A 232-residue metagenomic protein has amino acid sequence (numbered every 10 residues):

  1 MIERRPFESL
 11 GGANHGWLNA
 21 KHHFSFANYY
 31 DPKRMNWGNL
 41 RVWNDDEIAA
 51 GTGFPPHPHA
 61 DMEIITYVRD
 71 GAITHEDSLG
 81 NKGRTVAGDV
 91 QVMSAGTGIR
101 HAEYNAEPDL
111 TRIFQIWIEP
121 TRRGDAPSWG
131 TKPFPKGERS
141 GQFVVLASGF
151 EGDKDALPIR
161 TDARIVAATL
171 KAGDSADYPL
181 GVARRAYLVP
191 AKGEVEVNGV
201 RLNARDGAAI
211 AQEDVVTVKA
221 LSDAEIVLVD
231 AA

Functional and structural regions predicted by a protein language model:
M1-A232: Jelly-roll (double-stranded beta-helix
